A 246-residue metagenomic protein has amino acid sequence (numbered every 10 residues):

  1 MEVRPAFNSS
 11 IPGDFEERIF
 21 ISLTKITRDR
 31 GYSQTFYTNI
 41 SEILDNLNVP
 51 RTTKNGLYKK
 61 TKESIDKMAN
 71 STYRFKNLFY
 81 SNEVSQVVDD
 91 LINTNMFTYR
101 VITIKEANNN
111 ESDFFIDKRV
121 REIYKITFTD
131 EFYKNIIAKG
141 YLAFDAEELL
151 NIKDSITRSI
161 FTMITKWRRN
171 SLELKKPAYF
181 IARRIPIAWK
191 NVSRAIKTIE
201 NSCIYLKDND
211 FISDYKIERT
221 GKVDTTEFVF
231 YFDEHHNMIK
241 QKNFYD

Functional and structural regions predicted by a protein language model:
M1-D246: Charged, alpha-helix-forming regions
